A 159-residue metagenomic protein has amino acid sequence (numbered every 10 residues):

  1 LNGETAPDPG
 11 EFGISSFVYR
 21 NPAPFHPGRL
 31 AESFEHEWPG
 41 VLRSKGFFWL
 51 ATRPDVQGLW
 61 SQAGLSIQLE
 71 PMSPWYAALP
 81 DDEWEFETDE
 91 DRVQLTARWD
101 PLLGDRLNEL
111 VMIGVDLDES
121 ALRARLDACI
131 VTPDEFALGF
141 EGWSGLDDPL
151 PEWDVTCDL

Functional and structural regions predicted by a protein language model:
L1-L159: P-loop NTP-binding site
